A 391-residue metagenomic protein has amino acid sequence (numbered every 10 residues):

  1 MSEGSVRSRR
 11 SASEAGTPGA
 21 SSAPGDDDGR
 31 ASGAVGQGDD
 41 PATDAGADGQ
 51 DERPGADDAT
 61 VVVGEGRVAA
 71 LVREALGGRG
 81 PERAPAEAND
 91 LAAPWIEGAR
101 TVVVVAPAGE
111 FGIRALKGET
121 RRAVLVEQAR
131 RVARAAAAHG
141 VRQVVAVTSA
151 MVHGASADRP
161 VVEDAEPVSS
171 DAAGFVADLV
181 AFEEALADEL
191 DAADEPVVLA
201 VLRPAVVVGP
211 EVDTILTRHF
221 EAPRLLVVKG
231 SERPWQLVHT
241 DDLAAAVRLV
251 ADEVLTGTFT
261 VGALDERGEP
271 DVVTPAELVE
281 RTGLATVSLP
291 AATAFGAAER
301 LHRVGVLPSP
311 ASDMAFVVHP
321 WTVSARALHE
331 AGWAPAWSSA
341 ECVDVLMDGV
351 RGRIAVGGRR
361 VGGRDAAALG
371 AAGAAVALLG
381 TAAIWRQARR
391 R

Functional and structural regions predicted by a protein language model:
D44, S338-R391: Amphipathic terminal alpha-helices
E87-R131, A135, H139: NAD(P)H-binding glycine-rich loop region in Rossmannoid oxidoreductase-like domains and their noncatalytic homologs
L116-E119, A123, A157-V207, L226-V228: Catalytic helix-loop patch of NAD(P)-dependent Rossmann-fold dehydrogenases
R130-A177: Conserved Rossmann-fold NAD(P)-dependent oxidoreductase catalytic core, especially the SDR/UDP-sugar
E195-V197, V207-R218, V250-F259: Glycine/proline-rich active-site loop of Rossmann-fold NAD(P)-dependent oxidoreductases
I215, V228-G257: Substrate-positioning beta->alpha
A246-A311, R353-V361, W385-R390: Mid/C-terminal beta-alpha module of Rossmann-like enzyme folds, strongest in SDR-family dehydrogenases/epimerases
A292-A334, A368: A hydrophobic C-terminal alpha-helical subdomain
